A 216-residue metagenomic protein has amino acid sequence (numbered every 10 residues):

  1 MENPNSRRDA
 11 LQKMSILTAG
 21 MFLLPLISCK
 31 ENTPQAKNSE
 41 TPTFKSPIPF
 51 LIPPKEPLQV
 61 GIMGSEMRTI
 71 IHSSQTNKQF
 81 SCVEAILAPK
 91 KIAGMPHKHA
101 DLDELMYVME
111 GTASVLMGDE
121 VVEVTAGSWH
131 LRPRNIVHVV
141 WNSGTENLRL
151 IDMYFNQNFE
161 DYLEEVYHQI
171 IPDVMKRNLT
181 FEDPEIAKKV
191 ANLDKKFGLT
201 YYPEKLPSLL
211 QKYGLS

Functional and structural regions predicted by a protein language model:
M1-M21: N-terminal secretory signal peptides and thylakoid transit peptides that target proteins across membranes
L26-I62, L210-S216: C-terminal segment of N-terminal export signals and the immediately downstream linker at the start of the mature
Q59-P96, L102-D103: A short glycine-rich, His/Asp/Glu-containing loop-to-beta-strand
M63, L116-G118, R134: Short strand-coil-strand connectors
M95, V115, R132, H138-G144 (+1 more regions): Short beta-strand His + acidic residue motifs that chelate non-heme Fe in jelly-roll/DSBH and cupin folds
D103-A113: Glycine- and acidic-residue-biased ligand/ion/polar-headgroup-sensing regions
E120-R134: Short acidic-glycine-tyrosine-enriched beta hairpin
S143-G214: Double-stranded beta-helix
